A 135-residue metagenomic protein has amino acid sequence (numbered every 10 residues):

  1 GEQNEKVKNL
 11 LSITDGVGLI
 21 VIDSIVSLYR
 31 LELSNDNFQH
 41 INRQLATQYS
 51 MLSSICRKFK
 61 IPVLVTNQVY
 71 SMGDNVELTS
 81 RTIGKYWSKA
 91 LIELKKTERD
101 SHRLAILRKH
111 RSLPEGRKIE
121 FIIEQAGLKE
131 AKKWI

Functional and structural regions predicted by a protein language model:
G1-Q39: Conserved inter-motif catalytic segment of the P-loop NTP-binding fold
N4, K8, T14, Q48 (+3 more regions): Functionally constrained cores in energy, signaling, and assembly domains
E5-S12, R43, T47-S54, A105: Solvent-exposed alpha-helical segments within well-ordered globular domains of core cellular machineries
I13-G18, D23-V26, R43, K85-E93 (+1 more regions): Short, Lys/Arg-enriched charge-dense amphipathic segments
L19-E32, N42-I55, F59-K60: Aromatic-anchored, glycine/proline-accented short structural segments that stabilize local strand-turns or short
N35-M51, V76-I83: Substrate-gripping "pore-loop 1 plus following alpha2 helix"
S53-I135: Phosphate-binding/switch region of NTP-binding enzymes
